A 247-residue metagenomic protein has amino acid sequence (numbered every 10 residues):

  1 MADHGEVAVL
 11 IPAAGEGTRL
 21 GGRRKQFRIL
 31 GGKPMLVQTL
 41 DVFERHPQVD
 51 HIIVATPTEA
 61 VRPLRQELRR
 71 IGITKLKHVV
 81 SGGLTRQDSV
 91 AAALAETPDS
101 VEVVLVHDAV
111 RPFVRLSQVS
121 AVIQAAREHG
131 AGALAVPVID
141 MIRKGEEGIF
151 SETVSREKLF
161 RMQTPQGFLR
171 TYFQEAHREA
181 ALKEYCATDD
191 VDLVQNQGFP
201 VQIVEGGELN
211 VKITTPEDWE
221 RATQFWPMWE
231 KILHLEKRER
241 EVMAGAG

Functional and structural regions predicted by a protein language model:
A2-R62: N-terminal glycine-rich phosphate-binding loop and ensuing alpha1 helix
I11, L36, A93, H107-D108 (+3 more regions): Residue-level signal for inorganic ion chemistry
R65-R69: Conserved hydrophobic residues forming the short capping helix/wall of the S-adenosyl-L-methionine
G72-L84: Conserved donor nucleotide-binding strand/loop of the catalytic core
D88-V103: Active-site nucleotide-sugar/metal-binding loop of Leloir-type enzymes
F113-V204, V242-G247: Conserved core of the sugar-phosphate nucleotidyltransferase
N210-G247: Hydrophobic helical membrane-anchoring modules
